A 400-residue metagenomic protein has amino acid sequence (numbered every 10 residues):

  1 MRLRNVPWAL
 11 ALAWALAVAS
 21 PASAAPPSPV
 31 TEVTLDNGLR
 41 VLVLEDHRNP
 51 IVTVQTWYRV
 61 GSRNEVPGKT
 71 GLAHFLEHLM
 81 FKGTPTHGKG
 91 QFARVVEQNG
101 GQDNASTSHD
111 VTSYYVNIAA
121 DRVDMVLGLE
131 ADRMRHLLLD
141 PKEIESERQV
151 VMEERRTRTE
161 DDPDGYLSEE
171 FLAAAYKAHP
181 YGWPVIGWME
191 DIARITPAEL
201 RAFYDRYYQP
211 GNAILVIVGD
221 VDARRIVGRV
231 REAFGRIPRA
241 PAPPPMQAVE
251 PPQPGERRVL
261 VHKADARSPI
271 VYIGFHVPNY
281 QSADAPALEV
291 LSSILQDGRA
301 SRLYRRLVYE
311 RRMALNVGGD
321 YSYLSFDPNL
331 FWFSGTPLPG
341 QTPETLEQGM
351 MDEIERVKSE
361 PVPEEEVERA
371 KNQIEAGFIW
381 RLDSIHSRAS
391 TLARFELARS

Functional and structural regions predicted by a protein language model:
M1-R4: N-terminal secretory signal peptides that target proteins for export/translocation
P7-A19: Bacterial N-terminal signal peptides
A24-P29, V33-N49: N- or domain-start disorder-to-order transition segments that initiate the globular core
L44, N49-P67, G71-A73, K89-R133 (+4 more regions): M16 family metallopeptidases and their MPP-like homologs
T70-T84: Active-site SXXK
K82-H87, M134-E143, R158, S359-V362: Short, polar/flexible loop-turn hinges at active-site or ligand-entry regions and domain interfaces
K177, V185, I214-N279, R381: An aromatic/glycine/proline-enriched structural segment found at the starts of mature extracellular/organellar domains
